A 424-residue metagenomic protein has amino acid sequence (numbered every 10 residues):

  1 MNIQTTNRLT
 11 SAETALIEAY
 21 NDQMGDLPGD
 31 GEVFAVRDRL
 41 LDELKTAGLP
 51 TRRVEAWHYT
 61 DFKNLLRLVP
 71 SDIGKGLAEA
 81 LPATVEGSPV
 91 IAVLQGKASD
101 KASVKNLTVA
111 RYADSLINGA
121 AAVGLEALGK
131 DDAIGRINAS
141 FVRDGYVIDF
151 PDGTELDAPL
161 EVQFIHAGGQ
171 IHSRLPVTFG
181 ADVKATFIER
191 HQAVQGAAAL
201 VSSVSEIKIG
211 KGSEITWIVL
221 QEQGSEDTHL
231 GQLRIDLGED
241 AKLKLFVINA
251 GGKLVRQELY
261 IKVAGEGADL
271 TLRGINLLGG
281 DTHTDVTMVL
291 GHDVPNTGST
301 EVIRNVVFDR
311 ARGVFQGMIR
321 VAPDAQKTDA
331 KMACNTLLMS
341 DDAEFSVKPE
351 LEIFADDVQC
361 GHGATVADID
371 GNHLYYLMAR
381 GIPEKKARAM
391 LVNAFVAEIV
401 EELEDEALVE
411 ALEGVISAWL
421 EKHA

Functional and structural regions predicted by a protein language model:
M1-E214, L220: Short, low-to-moderate order helix/coil transition modules at the start of elongated helical scaffolds
N2-T5, G124-I382, V396-A424: Conserved beta-strand/loop scaffold segments within soluble protein domains that form the structured core and edges
